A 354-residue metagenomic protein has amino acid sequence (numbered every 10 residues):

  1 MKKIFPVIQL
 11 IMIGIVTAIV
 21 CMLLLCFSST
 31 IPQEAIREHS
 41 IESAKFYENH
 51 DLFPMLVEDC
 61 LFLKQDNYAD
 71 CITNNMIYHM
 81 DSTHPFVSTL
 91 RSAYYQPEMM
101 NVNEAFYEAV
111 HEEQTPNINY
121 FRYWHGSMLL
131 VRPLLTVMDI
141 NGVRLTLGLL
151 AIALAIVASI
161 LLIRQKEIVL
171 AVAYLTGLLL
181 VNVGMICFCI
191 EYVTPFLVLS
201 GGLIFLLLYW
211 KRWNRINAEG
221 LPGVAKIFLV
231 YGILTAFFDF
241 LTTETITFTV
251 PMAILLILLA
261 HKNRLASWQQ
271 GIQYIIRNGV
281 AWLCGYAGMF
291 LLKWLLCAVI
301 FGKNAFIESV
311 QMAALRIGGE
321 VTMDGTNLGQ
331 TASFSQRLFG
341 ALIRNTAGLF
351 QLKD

Functional and structural regions predicted by a protein language model:
M1-S29: Start-transfer (signal-anchor) and selected internal transmembrane alpha helices of multi-pass inner/ER membrane
S28, I275-D354: Membrane-lumen/periplasm interface segments of specific transmembrane helices in polyprenyl phosphate-linked
D51-Y120: Interfacial juxtamembrane loops and adjacent helix segments that form the catalytic/substrate-binding surfaces
W124, L178-W213, G220-G223, F238-T243: Membrane-interface micro-motifs in multi-pass membrane enzymes
L129-L147, L349-K353: Juxtamembrane segments of multi-pass membrane glycosylation machinery that transfer sugars from lipid-linked donors
G148-V172: Transmembrane-helix motifs of polytopic, lipid-linked glycan transferases
I163-L178, I216-L221: Transmembrane-helix signature of polytopic, membrane-embedded enzymes that assemble or transfer cell-envelope glycans
V224-P251, Y274-G288: Membrane-interface alpha helices of multi-pass inner-membrane proteins
